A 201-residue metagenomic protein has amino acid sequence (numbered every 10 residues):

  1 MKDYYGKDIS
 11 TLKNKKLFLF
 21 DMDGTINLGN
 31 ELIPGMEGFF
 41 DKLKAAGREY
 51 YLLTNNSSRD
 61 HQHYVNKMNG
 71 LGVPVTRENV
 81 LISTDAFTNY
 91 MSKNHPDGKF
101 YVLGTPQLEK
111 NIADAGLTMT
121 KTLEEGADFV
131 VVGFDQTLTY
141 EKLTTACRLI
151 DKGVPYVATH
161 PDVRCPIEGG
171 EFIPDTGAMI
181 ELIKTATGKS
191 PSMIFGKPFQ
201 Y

Functional and structural regions predicted by a protein language model:
M1-M22, I26-Y201: HAD-like aspartate-dependent phosphatase fold
